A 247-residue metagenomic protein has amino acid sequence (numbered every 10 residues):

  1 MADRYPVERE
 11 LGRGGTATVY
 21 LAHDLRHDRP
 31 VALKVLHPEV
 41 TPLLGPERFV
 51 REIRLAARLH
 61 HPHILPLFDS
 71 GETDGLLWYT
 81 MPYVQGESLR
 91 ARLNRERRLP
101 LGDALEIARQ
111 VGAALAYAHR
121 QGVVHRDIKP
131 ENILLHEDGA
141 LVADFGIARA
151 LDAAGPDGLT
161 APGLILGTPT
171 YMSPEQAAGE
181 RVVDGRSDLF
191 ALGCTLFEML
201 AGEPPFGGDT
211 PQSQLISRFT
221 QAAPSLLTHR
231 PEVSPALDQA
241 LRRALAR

Functional and structural regions predicted by a protein language model:
E8-G14, V19: Protein kinase glycine-rich loop
H23, R109, L115-A116, E131-L134 (+1 more regions): C-terminal lobe helix-coil module of Hanks-type protein kinase domains
H37-R58: AlphaC helix of the eukaryotic protein kinase fold
T41-L44, E137-V182: Activation segment of protein kinases
R58, I107-A108: Hydrophobic/aromatic scaffold residues of ePK-like serine/threonine protein kinase catalytic domains
S70: Activation-segment/catalytic-loop signature of the eukaryotic protein kinase fold
D74-S88, R92: Conserved short submotifs of the Hanks-type protein kinase catalytic core that shape the nucleotide-binding pocket
A113-V123: Protein kinase catalytic-loop region centered on the HRD/HxD motif
